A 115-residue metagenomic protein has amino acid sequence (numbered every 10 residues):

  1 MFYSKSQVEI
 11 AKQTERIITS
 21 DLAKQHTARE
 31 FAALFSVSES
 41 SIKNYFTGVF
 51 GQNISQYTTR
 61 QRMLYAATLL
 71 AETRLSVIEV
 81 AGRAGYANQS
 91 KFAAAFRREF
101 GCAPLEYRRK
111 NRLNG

Functional and structural regions predicted by a protein language model:
M1-E9, I18: Accessory, usually C-terminal, subdomains that scaffold auxiliary metal cofactors
K12-S20, Q25, R29, G48-A87 (+1 more regions): Terminal helix-turn-helix DNA-binding modules in bacterial transcription factors
E30-E39, K43: Helix-turn-helix
S40, S90, L105: Key DNA-contact positions within bacterial/archaeal DNA-binding proteins
I42, F46, K91-F92, F96: Short hydrophobic/aromatic patch on the recognition helix
A94-G115: …primarily DNA-binding HTH/wHTH and HhH modules…
